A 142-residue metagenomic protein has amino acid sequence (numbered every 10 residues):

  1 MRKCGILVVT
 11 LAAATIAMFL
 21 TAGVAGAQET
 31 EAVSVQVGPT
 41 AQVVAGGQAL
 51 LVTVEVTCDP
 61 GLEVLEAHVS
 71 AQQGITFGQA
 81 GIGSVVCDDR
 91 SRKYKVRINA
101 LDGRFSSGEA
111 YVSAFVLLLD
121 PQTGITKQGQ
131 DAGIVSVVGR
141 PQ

Functional and structural regions predicted by a protein language model:
M1-L11: Bacterial N-terminal signal peptides that target proteins for export
L7, M18-Q36: C-terminal region of N-terminal signal peptides and the immediate post-cleavage residues of exported proteins
A32-G74: Short, surface-exposed binding/anchoring microloops in extracellular/periplasmic proteins
A45, S84-K93: Short proline/glycine- and polar residue-rich coil/turn motifs
E55-C58, A71, I98-A100, V116-L118: Hydrophobic beta-strand positions in extracellular immunoglobulin-like domains
R90-D102: Exposed aromatic-hydrophobic patches
D102-V112: Short glycine/proline/serine/threonine-rich loop/turn segments at secondary-structure transition edges
Q122-Q142: Short beta-strand elements
